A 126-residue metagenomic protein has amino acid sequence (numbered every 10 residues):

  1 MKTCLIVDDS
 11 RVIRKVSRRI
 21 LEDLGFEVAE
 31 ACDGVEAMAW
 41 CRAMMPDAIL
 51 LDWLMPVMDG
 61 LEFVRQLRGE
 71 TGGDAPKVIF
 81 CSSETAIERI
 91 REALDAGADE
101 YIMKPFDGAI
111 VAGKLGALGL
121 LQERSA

Functional and structural regions predicted by a protein language model:
K15-D23: Charged docking surfaces used in two-component/phosphorelay signaling
E30-A48: Acidic, metal-coordinating helix/loop segments flanking the phosphotransfer/catalytic sites of two-component signaling
A31-V35, I90, G108: Conserved Asp/Asn-Gly motif in the active-site loop of CheY-like receiver
D33-E36, D59-R65: Acidic catalytic/metal-coordinating carboxylates
M55: Receiver (REC) domain active-site loop signature in two-component systems and cognate sites in sensor histidine kinases
E62, T85-E100, G113: Alpha4 helix (beta4-alpha4-beta5 surface) of REC/receiver domains from two-component response regulators
F106-L115: C-terminal output helix
